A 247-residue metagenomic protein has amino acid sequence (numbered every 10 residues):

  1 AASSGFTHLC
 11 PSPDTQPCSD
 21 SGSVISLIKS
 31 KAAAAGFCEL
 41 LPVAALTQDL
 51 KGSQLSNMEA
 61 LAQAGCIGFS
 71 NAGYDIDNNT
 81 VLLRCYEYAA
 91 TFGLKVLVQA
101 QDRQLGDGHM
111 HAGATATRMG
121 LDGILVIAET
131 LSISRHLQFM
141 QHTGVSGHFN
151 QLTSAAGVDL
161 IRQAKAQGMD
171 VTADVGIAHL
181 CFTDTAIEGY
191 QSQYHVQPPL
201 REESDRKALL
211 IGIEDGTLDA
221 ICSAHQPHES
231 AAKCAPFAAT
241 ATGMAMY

Functional and structural regions predicted by a protein language model:
A1-L40, Q48-I67, L83, E87-A90 (+1 more regions): Alpha-helical scaffold segments that flank or form the walls of functional sites
F6-T7, A178, Q226-H228: Short connector loops/turns at beta-strand edges and beta->alpha or beta->beta junctions
P13, L121, Q193-H195, A235-A241: Short beta-alpha connecting loops at secondary-structure transitions that line or flank enzyme active sites
P13-Q16, A45, Y74, Q101-D102 (+2 more regions): Short, ordered loop/turn segments at secondary-structure junctions
L55-I221: Histidine/acidic residue-rich metal-binding segments in metalloenzymes
E129, A239-Y247: Gly/Ser/Thr-rich active-site loops/lids in small-molecule metabolic enzymes that frequently grip phosphoryl groups
D159, A231-K233: Short glycine-/acidic-enriched loop or helix-start segments at secondary-structure transitions that form or flank
T217-A231: Catalytic adenosine-cofactor/nucleotide-binding cores of aminoacyl-tRNA synthetases and other
